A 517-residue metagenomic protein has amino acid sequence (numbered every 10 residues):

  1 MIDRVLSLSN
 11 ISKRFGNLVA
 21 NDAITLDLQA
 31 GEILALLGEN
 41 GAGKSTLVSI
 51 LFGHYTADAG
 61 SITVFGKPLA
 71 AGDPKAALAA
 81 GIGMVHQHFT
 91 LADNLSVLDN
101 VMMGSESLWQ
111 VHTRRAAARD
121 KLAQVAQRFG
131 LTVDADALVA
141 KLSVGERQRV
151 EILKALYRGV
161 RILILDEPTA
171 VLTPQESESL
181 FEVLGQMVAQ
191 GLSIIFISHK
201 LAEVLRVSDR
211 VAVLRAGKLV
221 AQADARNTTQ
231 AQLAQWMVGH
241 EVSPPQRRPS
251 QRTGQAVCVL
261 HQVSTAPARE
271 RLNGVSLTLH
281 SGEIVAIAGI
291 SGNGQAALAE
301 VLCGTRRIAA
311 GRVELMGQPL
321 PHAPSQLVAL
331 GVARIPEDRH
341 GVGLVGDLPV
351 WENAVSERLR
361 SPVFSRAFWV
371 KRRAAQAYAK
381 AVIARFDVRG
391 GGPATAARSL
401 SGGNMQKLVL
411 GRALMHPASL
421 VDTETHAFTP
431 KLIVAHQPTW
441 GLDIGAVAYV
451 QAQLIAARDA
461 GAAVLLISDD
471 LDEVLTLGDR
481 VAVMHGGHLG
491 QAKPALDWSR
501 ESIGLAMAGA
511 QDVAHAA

Functional and structural regions predicted by a protein language model:
I2-A517: Glycine-rich phosphate-binding loops of nucleotide-dependent enzymes
